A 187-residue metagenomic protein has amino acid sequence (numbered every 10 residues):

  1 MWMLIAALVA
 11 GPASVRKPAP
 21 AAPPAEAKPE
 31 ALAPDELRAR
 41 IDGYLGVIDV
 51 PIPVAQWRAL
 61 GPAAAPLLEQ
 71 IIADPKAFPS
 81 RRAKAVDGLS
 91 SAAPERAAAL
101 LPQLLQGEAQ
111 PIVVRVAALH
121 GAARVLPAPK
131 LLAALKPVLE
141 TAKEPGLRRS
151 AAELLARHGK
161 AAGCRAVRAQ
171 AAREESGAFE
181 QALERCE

Functional and structural regions predicted by a protein language model:
M1, V50-I52, D74: Hydrophobic alpha-helical segments and their boundary regions
M1-S14: Sec-dependent N-terminal signal peptides
V15-L67: N-terminal leader/linker segments that initiate helical-solenoid repeat arrays
A27, D42-L60, S80-P94, Q103 (+4 more regions): Structural detector for internal amphipathic alpha-helices that build alpha-solenoid repeat scaffolds
P29-I41, G61-A73, P94-G107, L126-E140 (+1 more regions): Amphipathic alpha-helical scaffolding segments comprising HEAT/armadillo-like alpha-solenoid repeats
K76-F78, A109-P111, K143-E144, E174-S176: Short inter-helical turns and helix N-cap capping residues of alpha-solenoid HEAT/ARM repeat scaffolds
